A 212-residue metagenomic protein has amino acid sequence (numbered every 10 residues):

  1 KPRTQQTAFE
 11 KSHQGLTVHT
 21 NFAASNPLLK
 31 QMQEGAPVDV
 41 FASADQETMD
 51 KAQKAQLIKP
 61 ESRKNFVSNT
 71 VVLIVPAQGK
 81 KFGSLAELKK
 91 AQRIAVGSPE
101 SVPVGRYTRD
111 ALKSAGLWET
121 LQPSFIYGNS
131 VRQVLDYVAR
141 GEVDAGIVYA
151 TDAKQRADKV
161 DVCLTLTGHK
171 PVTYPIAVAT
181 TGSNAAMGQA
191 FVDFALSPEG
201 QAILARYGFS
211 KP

Functional and structural regions predicted by a protein language model:
K1-H13, T17-F22, N26-E34, S43-P212: Exported/periplasmic ABC-transporter solute-binding proteins
